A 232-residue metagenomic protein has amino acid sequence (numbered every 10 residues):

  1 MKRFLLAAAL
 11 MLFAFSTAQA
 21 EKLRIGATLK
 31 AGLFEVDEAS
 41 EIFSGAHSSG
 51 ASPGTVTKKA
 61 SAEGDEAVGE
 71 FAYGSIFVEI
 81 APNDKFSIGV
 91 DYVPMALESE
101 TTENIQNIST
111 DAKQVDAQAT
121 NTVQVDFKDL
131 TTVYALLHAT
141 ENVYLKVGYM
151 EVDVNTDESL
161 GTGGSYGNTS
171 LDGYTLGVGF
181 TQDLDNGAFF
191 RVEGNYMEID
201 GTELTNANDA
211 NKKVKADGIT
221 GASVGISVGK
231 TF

Functional and structural regions predicted by a protein language model:
M1-R24, F232: Cleavable N-terminal export/targeting peptides
Q19-T102, I108, T131, N142 (+3 more regions): Short glycine/proline- and aromatic-enriched beta-strand/turn motifs that initiate or cap beta-hairpins
I25-L29, I88-V90, A135, L145-V147 (+3 more regions): Membrane-embedded beta-strand positions of outer-membrane beta-barrel proteins
D37-T55, S99-S109, D116, M150-S170 (+2 more regions): Outer-membrane beta-barrel translocator domains and adjoining extracellular loop/strand segments of Gram-negative
A60-E70, N121-F127, T162-D172, E203 (+1 more regions): Replace "Gram-negative outer membrane beta-barrel proteins" with "bacterial and organellar outer membrane beta-barrel
I76-I80, V133-H138, V147, Y174-Q182 (+1 more regions): Feature captures outer-membrane beta-barrel proteins of Gram-negative bacteria and organelles
V93, T101, Q106-H138: Extracellular-facing segments of soluble proteins and assemblies that are Gly/Ser/Thr-biased and enriched in aromatics
M95, E100-T101, S109-V115, Y174 (+1 more regions): Predominantly the C-terminal beta-signal and adjacent terminal strand-loop region of outer-membrane beta-barrel
